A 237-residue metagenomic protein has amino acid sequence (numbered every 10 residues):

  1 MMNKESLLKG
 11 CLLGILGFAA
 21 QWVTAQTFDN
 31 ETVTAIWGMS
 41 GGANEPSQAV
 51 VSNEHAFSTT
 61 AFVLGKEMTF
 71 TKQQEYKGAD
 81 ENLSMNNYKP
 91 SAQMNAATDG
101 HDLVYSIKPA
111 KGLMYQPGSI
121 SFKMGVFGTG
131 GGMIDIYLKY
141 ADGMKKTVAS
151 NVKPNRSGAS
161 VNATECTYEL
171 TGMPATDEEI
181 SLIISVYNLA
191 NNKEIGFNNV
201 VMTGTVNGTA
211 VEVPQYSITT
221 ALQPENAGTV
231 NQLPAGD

Functional and structural regions predicted by a protein language model:
M1-D29: Bacterial Sec-dependent N-terminal signal peptides
T27-M39, A43, N53-A56, F127-T129 (+1 more regions): Terminal, low-complexity interaction segments
G41-K72: Short, tryptophan-glycine- and acidic/Ser/Thr-enriched carbohydrate-recognition patches
L64-L113: Surface-exposed, low-complexity/disordered Ser/Thr/Gly/Pro/Asn-rich loops and linkers
A97, K111-Y115, M124-I134, A190-N191: Extended, low-complexity, turn-rich repeat/linker tracts enriched in Gly/Pro/Ser/Thr and Asp/Glu that occur
H101-L103, G118, G132-I134, Y216 (+1 more regions): Short beta-strand/loop motifs in extracellular/secreted proteins, especially within beta-sandwich accessory domains
I136-D142, L222: Conserved aromatic beta-strand anchor motif in extracellular beta-sandwich/beta-rich domains
V211-D237: Secondary-structure capping and domain/repeat boundary segments
